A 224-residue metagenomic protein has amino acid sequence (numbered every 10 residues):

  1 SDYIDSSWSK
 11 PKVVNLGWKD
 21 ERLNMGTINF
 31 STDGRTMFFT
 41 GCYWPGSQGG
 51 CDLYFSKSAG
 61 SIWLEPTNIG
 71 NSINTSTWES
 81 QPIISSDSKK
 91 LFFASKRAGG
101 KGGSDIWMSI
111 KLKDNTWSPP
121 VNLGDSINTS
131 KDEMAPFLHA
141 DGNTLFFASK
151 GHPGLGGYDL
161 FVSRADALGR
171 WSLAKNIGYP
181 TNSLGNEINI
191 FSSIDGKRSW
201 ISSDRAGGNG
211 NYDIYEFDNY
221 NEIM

Functional and structural regions predicted by a protein language model:
S1-M224: Short, conserved micro-motifs composed of acidic
